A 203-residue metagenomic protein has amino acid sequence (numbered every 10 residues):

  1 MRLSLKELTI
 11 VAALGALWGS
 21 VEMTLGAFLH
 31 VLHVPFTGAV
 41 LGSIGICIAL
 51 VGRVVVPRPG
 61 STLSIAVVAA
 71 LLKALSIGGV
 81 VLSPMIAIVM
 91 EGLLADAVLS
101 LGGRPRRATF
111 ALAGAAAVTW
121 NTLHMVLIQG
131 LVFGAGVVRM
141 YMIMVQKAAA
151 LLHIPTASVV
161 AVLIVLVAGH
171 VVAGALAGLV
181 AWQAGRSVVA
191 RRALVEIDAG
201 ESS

Functional and structural regions predicted by a protein language model:
M1-G60, L71: Hydrophobic transmembrane alpha-helices
L3-E7, T24, S83-G130: Alpha-helical transmembrane segments and their immediate juxtamembrane flanks in integral membrane proteins
L8-A13, A39-S43, P59-V67, M85-V89 (+3 more regions): Hydrophobic alpha-helical transmembrane segments
G15-M23, V68-I77, A116-V126: Aromatic-anchored segments of alpha-helical transmembrane domains
S20-L29, P59, K73-V80, T156-L166: Transmembrane helix-loop junctions in multi-pass membrane proteins
G26-V34, A69-A97: Interfacial aromatic-anchored transmembrane helix boundaries in multi-pass membrane proteins
V51-L63, L101-A108: Membrane-helix interface "capping/anchor" motifs
A111-A190, I197-G200: Membrane-embedded alpha-helical hairpins and interfacial helices in multi-pass inner-membrane proteins
